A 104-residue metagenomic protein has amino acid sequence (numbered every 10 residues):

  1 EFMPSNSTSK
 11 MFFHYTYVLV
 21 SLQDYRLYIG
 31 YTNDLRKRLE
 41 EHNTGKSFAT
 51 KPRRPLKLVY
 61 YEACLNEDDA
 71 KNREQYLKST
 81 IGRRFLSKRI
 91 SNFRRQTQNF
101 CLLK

Functional and structural regions predicted by a protein language model:
E1-S47, R54, Y61-K78, R83 (+1 more regions): GIY-YIG nuclease catalytic motif and its immediate N-terminal context
